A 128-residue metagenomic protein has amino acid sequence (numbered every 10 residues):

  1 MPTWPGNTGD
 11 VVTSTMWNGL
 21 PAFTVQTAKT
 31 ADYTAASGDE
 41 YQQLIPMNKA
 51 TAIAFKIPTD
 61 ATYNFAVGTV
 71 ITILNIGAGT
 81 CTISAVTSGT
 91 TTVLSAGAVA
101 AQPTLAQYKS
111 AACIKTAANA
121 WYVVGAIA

Functional and structural regions predicted by a protein language model:
P2-N7: Basic helix-extension-helix modules of the SAP/HeH family
V12-G89, A118-A128: Exposed extracellular interaction/assembly regions and N-terminal maturation sites
T87-Q107: Terminal beta-strand-rich extracellular "head" domains that mediate receptor/glycan or other ligand binding
A101-A128: Extracellular jelly-roll beta-sandwich "head" domains, especially the C-terminal globular C1q domain
